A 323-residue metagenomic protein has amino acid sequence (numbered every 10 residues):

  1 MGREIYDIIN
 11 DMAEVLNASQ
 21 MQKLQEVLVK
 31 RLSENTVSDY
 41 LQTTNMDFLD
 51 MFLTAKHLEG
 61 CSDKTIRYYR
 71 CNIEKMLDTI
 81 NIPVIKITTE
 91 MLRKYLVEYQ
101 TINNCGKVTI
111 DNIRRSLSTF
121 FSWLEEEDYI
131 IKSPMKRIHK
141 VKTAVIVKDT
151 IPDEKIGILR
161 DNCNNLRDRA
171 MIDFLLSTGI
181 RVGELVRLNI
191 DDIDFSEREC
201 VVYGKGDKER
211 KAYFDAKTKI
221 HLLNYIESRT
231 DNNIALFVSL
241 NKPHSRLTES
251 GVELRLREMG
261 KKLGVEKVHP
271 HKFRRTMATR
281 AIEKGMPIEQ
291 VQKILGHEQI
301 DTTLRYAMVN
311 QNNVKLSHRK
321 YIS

Functional and structural regions predicted by a protein language model:
M1-D39: N-terminal helical hairpins
Q22-R31, A212, M308-S323: DNA/chromatin major-groove-contacting recognition/catalytic segments
K30-Y40, F48-V147: N-terminal core-binding DNA-recognition domain of tyrosine recombinases/integrases
D39, T150, K205-G206, L295 (+1 more regions): Catalytic-site neighborhood detector that most strongly recognizes the C-terminal catalytic loop/helix of tyrosine
I130, K142-I146, D153-V182, G206-K208: Basic, Lys/Arg- and aromatic-enriched nucleic-acid-binding interface segment
D173, S177, R274-H297: C-terminal catalytic core of tyrosine-transesterase DNA break-rejoin enzymes
L175-E197: Short, charged phosphate-coordinating catalytic segments
G204-N224, A235-R255: C-terminal catalytic core of Y-nucleophile DNA break-rejoin enzymes
